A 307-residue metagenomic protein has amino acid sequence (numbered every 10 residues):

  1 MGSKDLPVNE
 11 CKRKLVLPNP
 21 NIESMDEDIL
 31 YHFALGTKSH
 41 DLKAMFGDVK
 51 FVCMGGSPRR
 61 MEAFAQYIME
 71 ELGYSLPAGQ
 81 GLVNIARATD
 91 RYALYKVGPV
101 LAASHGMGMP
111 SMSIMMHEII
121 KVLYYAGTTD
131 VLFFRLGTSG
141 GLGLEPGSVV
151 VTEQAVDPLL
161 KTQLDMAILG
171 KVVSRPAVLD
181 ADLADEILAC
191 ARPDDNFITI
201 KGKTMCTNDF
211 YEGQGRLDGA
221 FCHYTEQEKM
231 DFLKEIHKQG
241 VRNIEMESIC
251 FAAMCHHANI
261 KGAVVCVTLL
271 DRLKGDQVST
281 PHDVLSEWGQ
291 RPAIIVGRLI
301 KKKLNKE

Functional and structural regions predicted by a protein language model:
G2-E186: Metabolite-binding pocket within alpha/beta catalytic cores that recognizes anionic/polar moieties
S57, G140, M205-Y211, C250 (+2 more regions): Glycine-rich beta-alpha junction loops
L76-Q80, D130, D194-K203, K302-E307: Flexible, glycine/charged-enriched surface loops at secondary-structure junctions
P176-G240: Active-site rim beta-loop-alpha module in soluble metabolic enzymes
E186-D194, M254, I295-K306: Generic non-transmembrane alpha-helical segments
I249-V284: Zn-dependent metallopeptidase/amidohydrolase metal-coordination segment
R272-E307: His/Asp/Glu-rich mid-to-C-terminal helical/loop segments that flank catalytic regions of hydrolases
